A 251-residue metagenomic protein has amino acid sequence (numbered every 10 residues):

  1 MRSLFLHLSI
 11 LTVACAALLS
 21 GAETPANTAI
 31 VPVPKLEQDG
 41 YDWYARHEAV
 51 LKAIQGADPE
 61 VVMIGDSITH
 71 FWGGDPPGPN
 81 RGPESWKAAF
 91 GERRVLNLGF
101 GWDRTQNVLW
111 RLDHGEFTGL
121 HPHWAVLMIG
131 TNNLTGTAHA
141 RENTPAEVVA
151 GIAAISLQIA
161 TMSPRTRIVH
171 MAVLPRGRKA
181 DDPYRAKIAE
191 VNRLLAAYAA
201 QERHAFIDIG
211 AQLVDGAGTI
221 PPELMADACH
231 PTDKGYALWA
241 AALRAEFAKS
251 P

Functional and structural regions predicted by a protein language model:
M1-I64, I68-A88, T161, A248-P251: N-terminal secretory targeting modules
I30-D42, E147, T161, V169 (+5 more regions): Mature catalytic domains of secreted/periplasmic carbohydrate-active enzymes
E60-G65, R94-G99, H123-I129, N133 (+3 more regions): Structural recognition of the beta-strand scaffold that forms the well-ordered cores of secreted hydrolase catalytic
H70-G91, T105-V149, Q158, V173-K179: Oxyanion-hole/transition-state-stabilizing segment in secreted/luminal serine hydrolases and related acyltransferases
F90, S163, A199-E202: A structural signal for short coil/turn segments at secondary-structure junctions
V95-L98, A138-P145, K179-D182, M225-H230: Second-shell loop/turn segments in exported
I152-L157, N192, A196: Generic structural signal for well-ordered alpha-helices, preferentially at hydrophobic/aromatic core positions
P175-P251: Catalytic His-Asp segment of secreted/periplasmic serine-dependent ester chemistry enzymes
